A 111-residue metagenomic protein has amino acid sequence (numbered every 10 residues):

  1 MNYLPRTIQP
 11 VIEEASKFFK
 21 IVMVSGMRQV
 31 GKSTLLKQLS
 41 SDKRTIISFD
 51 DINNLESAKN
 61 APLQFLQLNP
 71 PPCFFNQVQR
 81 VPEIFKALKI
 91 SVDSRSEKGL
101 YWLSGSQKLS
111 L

Functional and structural regions predicted by a protein language model:
M1-L111: Phosphate-binding site recognition
